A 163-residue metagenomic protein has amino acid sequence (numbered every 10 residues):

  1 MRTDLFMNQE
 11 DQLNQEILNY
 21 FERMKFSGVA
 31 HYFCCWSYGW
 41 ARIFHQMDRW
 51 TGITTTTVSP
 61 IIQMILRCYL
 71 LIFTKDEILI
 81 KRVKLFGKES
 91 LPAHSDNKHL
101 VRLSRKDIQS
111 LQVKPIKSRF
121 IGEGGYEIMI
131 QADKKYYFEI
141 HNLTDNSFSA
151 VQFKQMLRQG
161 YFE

Functional and structural regions predicted by a protein language model:
M1-D76, V83: Anionic N-terminal interaction surfaces
I17, F21, Q112-P115, L157-Y161: Hydrophobic, Leu/Ile/Phe/Ala-enriched alpha-helical segments that form helix-helix packing faces
R23-S27, L103-K106, Y161-E163: Structural alpha-beta junctions
F26, S37, W50, L85 (+3 more regions): Intrinsically disordered, low-complexity segments enriched in small/polar residues
S37, K106-I108, I116, D133-K135 (+1 more regions): Generic structural motif
W50-L70, K75-G125: Phosphoinositide-binding peripheral membrane targeting modules
M129-Q152: Canonical phosphoinositide-binding patch of PH/PH-like domains
F148-E163: A membrane-cytosol interface segment of integral membrane proteins
